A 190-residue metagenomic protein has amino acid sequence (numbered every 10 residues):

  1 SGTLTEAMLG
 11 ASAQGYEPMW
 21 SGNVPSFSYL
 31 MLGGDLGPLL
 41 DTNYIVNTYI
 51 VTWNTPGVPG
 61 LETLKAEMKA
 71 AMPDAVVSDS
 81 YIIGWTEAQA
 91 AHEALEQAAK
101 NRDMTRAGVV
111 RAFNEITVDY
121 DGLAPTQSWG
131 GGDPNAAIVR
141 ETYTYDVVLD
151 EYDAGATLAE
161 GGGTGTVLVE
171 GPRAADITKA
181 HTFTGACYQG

Functional and structural regions predicted by a protein language model:
S1-S12, A88: Hydrophobic alpha-helical
T3, G60, I83-A90, R140: Catalytic-loop motifs flanking and including active-site residues across diverse enzymes
G10-W85: Extracellular/periplasmic periplasmic-binding protein-like sensory domains
P18-G22, V76, R102-R106, Y120-G122: Acidic/polar loop patches that form or flank catalytic/metal-binding clefts of enzymes that bind anionic ligands
V76-W85, G108, L123-G130: Short catalytic/ligand-gating loop segments at beta-alpha or beta-beta junctions within enzyme catalytic domains
A91-L95: Short, small-residue alpha-helix embedded
E96-R111: Short, charged, surface-exposed loops that flank catalytic or proteolytic processing sites
V118-G190: Solvent-exposed, acidic/polar segments of extracytosolic/periplasmic ligand-binding ectodomains
